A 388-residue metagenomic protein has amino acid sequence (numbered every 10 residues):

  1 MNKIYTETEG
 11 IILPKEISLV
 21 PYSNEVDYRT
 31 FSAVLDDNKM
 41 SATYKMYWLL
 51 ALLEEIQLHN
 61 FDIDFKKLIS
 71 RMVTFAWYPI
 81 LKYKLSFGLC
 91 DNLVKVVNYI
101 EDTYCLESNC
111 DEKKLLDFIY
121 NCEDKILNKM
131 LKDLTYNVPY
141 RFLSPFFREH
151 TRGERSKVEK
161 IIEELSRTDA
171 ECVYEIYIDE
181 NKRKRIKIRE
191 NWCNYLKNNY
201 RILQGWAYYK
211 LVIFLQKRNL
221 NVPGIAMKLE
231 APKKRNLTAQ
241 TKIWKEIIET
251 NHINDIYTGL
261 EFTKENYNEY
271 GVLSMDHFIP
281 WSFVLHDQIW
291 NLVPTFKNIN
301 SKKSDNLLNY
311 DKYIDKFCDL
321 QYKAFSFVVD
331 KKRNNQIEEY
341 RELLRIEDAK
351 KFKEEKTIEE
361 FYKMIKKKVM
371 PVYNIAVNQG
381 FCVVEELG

Functional and structural regions predicted by a protein language model:
N2-I243, D311-V328: Mixed-charge, low-complexity interaction segments
P232-T238, H252-N254, L260, N268-S274: Active-site-proximal segments of catalytic enzyme domains that coordinate small-molecule cofactors or metal ions
A239-E246, P280-V284: Short, intrinsically disordered, charge-biased short linear motifs at domain edges
I248-I253, Q288-L292: Short metal-coordination and nucleic-acid-contact micro-motifs, chiefly zinc-binding Cys/His arrays
G259-P294, K303-D319: Histidine-centered nuclease catalytic patch
K297: Long, His/Glu/Asp-enriched segments that create or flank divalent metal/ion-associated functional microenvironments
N300: Active-site loop ensemble at the mouth of alpha/beta enzyme cores that anchors a bound cofactor
L308-V384, G388: C-terminal structured domain segments
